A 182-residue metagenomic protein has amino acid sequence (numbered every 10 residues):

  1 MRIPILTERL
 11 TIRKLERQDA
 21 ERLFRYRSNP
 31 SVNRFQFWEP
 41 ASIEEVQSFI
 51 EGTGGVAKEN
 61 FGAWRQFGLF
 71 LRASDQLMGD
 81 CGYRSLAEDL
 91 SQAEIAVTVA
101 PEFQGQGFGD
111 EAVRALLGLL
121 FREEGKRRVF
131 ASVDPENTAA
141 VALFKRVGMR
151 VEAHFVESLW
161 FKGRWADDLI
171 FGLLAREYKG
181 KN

Functional and structural regions predicted by a protein language model:
M1-E102, L119, E123, S158 (+1 more regions): GNAT-family acyltransferases
D75, G107, N137, G163: Conserved G/P- and acidic residue-centered "switch" motifs that form tight phosphate/ATP-binding loops in soluble
V99, D134-P135: Short amphipathic helical patch at the helix-1/turn junction of helix-turn-helix
G105-L119, T138-R146: Conserved acetyl-CoA-binding loop-helix of GNAT-fold acetyltransferases
E123-S132: Conserved GNAT acetyl-CoA-binding A-motif
R128, V156-E157: Short, Lys/Arg-enriched C-terminal cap helix and immediately downstream tail that follows
K145-F155: Conserved acetyl-CoA-binding loop of GNAT-fold acetyltransferases
